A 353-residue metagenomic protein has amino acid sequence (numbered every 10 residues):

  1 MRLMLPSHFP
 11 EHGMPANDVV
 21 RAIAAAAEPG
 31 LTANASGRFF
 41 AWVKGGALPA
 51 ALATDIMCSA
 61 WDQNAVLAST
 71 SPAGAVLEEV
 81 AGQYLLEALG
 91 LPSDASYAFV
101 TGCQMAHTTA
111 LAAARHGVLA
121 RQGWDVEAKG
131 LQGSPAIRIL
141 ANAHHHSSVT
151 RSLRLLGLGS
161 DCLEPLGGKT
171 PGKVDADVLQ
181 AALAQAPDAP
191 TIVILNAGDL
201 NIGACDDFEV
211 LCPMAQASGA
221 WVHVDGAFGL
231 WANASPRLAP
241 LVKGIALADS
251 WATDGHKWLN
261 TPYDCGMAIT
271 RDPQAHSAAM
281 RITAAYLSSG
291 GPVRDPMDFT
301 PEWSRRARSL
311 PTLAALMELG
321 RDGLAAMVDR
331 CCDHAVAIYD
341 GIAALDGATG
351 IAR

Functional and structural regions predicted by a protein language model:
M1-D94: N-terminal entrance/gating region of PLP-dependent enzymes' catalytic architecture
L5, D62-S69, P92-A98, S134-A136 (+3 more regions): Glycine- and acidic
V20, A75-E78, G82, H107 (+4 more regions): Hydrophobic face of alpha-helices
G46-A47, V66-E78, V100, Q104 (+4 more regions): Short acidic-aromatic active-site loops that bind/stabilize oxyanions
L85-H116, E164-L166: Short loop-beta-helix segment that forms the pyridoxal 5′-phosphate
A106, A113-A275: Conserved PLP-enzyme active-site core in the AAT-like
A234, K243-D346: Active-site C-terminal subdomain of aminotransferase-like
T349-R353: Conserved PLP-binding catalytic core of the aspartate aminotransferase-like
